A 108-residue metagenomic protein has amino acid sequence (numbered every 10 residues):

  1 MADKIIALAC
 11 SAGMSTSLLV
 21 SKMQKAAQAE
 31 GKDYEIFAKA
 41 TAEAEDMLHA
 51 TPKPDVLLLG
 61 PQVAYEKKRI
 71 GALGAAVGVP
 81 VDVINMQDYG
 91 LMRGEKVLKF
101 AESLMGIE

Functional and structural regions predicted by a protein language model:
D3-E43: Conserved active-site segments centered on acidic
S17-S21, V63-G71: Short, surface-exposed alpha-helical segments at coil->helix boundaries
S21-A29, A72, K99, S103: Short, well-ordered alpha-helices that flank and scaffold nucleotide-derived cofactor binding pockets
A27-D33, G74-V79, G106: Short helix-capping segments at alpha-helix termini
T41, Q62, M86-D88: Short, ordered loop/turn segments at secondary-structure junctions
A42-M47, E66: Short acidic active-site motifs
T51-V56: Short acidic/histidine-rich motifs immediately flanking catalytic phosphotransfer sites in two-component signaling
V79-E108: Ser/Thr/Gly-rich flexible loops in soluble cytosolic domains mediating phosphotransfer, phosphorylation
